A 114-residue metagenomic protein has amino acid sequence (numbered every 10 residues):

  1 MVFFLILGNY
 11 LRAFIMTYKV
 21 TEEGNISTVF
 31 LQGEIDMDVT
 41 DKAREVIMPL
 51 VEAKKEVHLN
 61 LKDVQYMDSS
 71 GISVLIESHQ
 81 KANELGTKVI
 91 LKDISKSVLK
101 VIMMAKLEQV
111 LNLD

Functional and structural regions predicted by a protein language model:
M1-I15: Short, Lys/Arg-enriched N-terminal segments with co-localized hydrophobic residues within the first ~10-30 amino acids
I15, G24-I26, K54: Sequence-level motif detector for i,i+2 pairs with an aromatic at +2
M16, G33, L107-Q109: Glycine-rich, flexible loop/turn motifs
T17-Y18, P49: Short leucine-rich amphipathic alpha-helices used at interfaces
K19-R44: STAS-typified acidic loop motif
M37-V110: Amphipathic alpha-helical interaction surfaces in cytosolic regulatory modules
N112-D114: Short acidic-hydrophobic, aromatic-tinged amphipathic segments that line or gate anion-handling sites
